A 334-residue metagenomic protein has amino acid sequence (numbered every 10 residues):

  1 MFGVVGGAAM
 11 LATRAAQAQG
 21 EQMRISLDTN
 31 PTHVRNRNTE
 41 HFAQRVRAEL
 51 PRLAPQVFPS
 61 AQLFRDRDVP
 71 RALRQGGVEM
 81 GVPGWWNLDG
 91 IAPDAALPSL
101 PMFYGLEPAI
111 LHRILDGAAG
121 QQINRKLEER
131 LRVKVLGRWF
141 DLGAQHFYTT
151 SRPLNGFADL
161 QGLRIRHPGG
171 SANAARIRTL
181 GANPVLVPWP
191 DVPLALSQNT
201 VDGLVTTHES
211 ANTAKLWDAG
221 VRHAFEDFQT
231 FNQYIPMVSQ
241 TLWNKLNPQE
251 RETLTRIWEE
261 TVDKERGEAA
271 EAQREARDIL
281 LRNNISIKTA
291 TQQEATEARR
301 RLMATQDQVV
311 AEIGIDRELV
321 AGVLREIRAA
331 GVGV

Functional and structural regions predicted by a protein language model:
G3-M10, Q17-I110, K126-E129, V133-V334: N-terminal secretory/targeting leader peptides
R113-K126: Signature of the catalytic double-stranded beta-helix
